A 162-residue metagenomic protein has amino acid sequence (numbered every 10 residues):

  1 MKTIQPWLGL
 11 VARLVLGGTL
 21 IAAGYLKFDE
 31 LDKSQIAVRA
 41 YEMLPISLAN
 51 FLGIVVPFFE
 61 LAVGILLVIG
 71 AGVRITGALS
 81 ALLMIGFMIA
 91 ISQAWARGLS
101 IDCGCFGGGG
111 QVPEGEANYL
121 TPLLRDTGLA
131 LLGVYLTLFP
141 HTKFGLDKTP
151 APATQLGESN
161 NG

Functional and structural regions predicted by a protein language model:
M1-D29, I69-G162: Extended, low-polarity transmembrane helix blocks
P6-L10, Q35-V38, L61-A62: Short hydrophobic/aromatic-rich motifs at helix boundaries and adjacent loops
A23-V56: Solvent-exposed, well-ordered loop and adjacent helix/strand elements within mature globular domains that form
L48, E60, A153-Q155: A generic alpha-helix propensity feature with a strong bias for hydrophobic helices
F51-I69: Hydrophobic alpha-helical transmembrane segments
